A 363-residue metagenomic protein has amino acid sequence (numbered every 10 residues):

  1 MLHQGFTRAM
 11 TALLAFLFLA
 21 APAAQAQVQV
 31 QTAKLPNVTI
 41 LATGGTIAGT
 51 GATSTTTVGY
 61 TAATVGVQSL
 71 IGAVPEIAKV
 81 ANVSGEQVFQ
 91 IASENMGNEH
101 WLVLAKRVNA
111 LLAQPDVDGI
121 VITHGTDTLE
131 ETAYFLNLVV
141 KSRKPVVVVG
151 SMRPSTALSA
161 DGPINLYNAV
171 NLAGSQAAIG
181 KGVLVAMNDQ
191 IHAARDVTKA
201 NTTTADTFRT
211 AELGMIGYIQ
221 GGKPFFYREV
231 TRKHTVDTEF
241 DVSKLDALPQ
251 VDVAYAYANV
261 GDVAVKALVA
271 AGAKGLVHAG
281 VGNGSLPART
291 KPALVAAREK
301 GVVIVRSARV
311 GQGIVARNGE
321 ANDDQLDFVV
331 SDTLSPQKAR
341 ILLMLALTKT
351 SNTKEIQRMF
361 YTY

Functional and structural regions predicted by a protein language model:
M1-A12: Bacterial N-terminal signal peptides that target proteins for export
M10-A21: Bacterial N-terminal signal peptides
Q27-A110, P292: ATP/NTP phosphate-donor binding region
L41, G66-I77, A193-G275, N283: Accessory alpha-helical/coil subdomains and C-terminal extensions that flank or cap enzyme catalytic cores
I122-K144, L286-V295: Short Gly/Thr/Asp-enriched flexible loops that form oxyanion-binding sites at enzyme active sites
A133-I164, V170-G174, E299-A308: Short, acidic/small-residue loops that bind anionic groups at enzyme active sites
V149-Q220: Internal gly/pro-rich beta-alpha loop/helix module that stabilizes soluble enzyme cofactors or their anionic handles
N283-Y363: C-terminal non-catalytic interaction/assembly regions of soluble proteins
